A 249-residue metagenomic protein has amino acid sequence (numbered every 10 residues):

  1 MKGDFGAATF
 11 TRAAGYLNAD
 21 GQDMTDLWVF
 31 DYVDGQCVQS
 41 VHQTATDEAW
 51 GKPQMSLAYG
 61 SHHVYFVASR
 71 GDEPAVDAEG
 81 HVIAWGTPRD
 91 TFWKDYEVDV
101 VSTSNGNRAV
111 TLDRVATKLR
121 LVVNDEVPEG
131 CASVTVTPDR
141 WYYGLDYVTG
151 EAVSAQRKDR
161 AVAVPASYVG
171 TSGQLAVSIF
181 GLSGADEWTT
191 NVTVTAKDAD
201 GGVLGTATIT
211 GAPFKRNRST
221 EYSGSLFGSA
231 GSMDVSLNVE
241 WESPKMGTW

Functional and structural regions predicted by a protein language model:
M1, L27, S56, T117-L119: Short structural boundary motif marking the start of a folded domain
M1-D20, V123-E126: Short amphipathic, basic-aromatic surface patches that mediate peripheral association with negatively charged
G6, E97-V101, D200: Intrinsically disordered, low-complexity regions of eukaryotic proteins
G6-A7, R12-A13, T44, I83 (+1 more regions): Residue-level detector of intrinsically disordered, flexible termini and proteolytic processing junctions
T11-R12, D47, V100-S104, K118 (+1 more regions): Short amphipathic alpha-helical surface micro-motifs
R12, A45-D47, P88, F92 (+2 more regions): N-terminal compositionally biased, intrinsically disordered segments and leader/signal-like regions
N18-A78, G130-R218, S243-W249: Tryptophan-paired
I83-V115, R120-N124, I209-W249: Extracellular beta-sheet/turn segments enriched in Thr/Pro/Gly and aliphatic residues
